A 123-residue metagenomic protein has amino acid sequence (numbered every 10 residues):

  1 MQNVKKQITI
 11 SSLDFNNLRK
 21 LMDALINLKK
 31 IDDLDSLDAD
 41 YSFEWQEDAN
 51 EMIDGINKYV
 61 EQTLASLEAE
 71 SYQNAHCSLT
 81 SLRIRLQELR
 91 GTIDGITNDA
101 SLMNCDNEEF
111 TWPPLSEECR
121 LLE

Functional and structural regions predicted by a protein language model:
M1-D40: Short terminal alpha-helical segments
K6, F15-L21, V60, Y72 (+2 more regions): Short amphipathic alpha-helical segments that mediate assembly, nucleic-acid/protein binding, or membrane association
I8-R19, S42-I53, Y72-L79: Amphipathic, non-membrane alpha-helical segments in soluble helical-bundle scaffolds
N27, D48-Y59: Short amphipathic alpha-helical heptad-repeat segments
N27-Q46, I96-C105: Membrane-interacting alpha-helical segments
L67-E70: Hydrophobic/aromatic side-chain positions at a characteristic register within alpha-helices of tetratricopeptide repeats
H76-E123: Amphipathic alpha-helical binding modules
